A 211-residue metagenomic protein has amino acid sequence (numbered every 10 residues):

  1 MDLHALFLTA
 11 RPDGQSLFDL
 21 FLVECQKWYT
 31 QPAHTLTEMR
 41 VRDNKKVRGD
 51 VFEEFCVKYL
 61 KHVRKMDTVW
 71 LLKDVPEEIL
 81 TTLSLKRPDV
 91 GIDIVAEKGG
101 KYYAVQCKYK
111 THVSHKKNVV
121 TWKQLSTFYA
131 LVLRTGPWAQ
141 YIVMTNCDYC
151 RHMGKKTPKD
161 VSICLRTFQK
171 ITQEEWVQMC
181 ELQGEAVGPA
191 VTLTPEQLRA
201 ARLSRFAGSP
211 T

Functional and structural regions predicted by a protein language model:
M1-T211: Mixed-charge (Asp/Glu-Lys/Arg
